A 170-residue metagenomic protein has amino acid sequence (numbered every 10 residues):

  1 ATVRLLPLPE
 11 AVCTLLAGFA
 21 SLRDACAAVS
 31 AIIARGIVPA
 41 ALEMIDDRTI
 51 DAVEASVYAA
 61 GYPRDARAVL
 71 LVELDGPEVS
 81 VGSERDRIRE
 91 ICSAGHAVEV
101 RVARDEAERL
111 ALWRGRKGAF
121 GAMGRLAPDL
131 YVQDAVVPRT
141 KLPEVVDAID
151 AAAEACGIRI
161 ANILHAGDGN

Functional and structural regions predicted by a protein language model:
A1-N170: Noncatalytic alpha-helical scaffold of FAD-dependent oxidoreductases
